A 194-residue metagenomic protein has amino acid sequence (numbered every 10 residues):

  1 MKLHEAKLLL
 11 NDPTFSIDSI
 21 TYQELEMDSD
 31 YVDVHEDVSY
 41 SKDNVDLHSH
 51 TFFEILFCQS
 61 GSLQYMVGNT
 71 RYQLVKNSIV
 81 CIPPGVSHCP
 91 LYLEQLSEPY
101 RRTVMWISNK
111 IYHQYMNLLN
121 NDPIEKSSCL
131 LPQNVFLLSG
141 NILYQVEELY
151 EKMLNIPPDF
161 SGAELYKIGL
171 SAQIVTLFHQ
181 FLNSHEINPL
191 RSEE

Functional and structural regions predicted by a protein language model:
M1-Q73, N121, N134: Generic protein-terminus/edge-of-domain signal
N69-P84: Short acidic-glycine-tyrosine-enriched beta hairpin
G85-K110, L118: Ligand-binding loop in jelly-roll beta-barrel domains
N120-L182: Amphipathic alpha-helical segments enriched in hydrophobic/aromatic residues interleaved with Lys/Arg
H185-P189: Hydrophobic/aromatic-rich alpha-helical bundle segments in the mid-to-C-terminal region
E193-E194: Conserved small/polar residues in nucleotide/adenosyl-binding loops
